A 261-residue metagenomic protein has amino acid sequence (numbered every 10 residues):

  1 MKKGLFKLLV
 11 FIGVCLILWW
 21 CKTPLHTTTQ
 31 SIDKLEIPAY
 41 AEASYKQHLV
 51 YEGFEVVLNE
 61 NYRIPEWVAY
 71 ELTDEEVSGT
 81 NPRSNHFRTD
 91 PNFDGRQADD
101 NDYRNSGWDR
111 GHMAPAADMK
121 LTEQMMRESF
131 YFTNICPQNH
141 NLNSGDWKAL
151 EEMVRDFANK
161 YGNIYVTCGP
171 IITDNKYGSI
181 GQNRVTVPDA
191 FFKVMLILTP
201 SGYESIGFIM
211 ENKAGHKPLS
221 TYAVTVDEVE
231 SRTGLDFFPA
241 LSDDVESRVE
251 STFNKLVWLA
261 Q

Functional and structural regions predicted by a protein language model:
K2-Q261: Domain-level detector for secreted/extracellular nuclease and nuclease-toxin modules, and for the ENPP-like C-terminal
